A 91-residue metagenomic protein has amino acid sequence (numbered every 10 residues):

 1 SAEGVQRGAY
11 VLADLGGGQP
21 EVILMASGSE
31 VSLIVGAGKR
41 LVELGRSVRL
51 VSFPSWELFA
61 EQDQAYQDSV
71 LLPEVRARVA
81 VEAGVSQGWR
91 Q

Functional and structural regions predicted by a protein language model:
S1-Q91: Thiamine diphosphate
